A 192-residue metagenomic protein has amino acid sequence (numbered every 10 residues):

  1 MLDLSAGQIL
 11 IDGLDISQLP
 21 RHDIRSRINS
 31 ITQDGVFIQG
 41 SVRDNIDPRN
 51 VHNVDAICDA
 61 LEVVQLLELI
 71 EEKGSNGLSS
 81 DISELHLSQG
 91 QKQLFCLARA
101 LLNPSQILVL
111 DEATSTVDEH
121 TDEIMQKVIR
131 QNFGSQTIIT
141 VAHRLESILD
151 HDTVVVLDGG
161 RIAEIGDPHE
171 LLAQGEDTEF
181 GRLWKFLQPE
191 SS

Functional and structural regions predicted by a protein language model:
Q8-L10, L14, R161: ATP-binding/catalytic-site motifs of ATP-hydrolyzing domains
L10, L67-F95, Q106, V117 (+1 more regions): ABC-fold ATPase nucleotide-binding domain signature/coupling loops
L10, Q18, R25, R43-S83 (+2 more regions): ABC ATPase nucleotide-binding domain helical subdomain, centered on the C-loop/LSGGQ "ABC signature"
V64, E71-K73, K127, R144 (+1 more regions): C-terminal portion of ABC ATPase nucleotide-binding domains
L97, M125, V141: Hydrophobic anchor residue at the start of the ABC signature
L102-Q106, S135: A short, proline-enriched helix->beta-strand linker immediately N-terminal to the Walker B motif in ABC-type P-loop
L108-E112: Catalytic Walker B motif of ABC-type/P-loop ATPase nucleotide-binding domains
R130-T140, I148: Conserved catalytic loops of ABC-family nucleotide-binding domains
